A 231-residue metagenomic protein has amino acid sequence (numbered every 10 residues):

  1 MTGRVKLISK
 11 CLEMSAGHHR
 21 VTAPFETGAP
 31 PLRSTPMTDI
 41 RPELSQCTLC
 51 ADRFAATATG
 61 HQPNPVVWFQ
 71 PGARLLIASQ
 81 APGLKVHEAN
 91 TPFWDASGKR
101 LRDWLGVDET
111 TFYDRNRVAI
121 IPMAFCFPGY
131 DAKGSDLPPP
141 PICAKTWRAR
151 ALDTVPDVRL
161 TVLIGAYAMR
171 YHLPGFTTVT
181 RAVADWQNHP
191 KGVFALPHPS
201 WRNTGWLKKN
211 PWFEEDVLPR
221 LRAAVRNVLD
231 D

Functional and structural regions predicted by a protein language model:
M1-I8: Extreme N-terminal basic, low-complexity initiation segments that serve as generic localization/processing leaders
H18-H19: Intrinsic-disorder-associated, low-complexity terminal segments enriched in Asp/Asn/His/Tyr and depleted of Lys/Arg
G28: Catalytic cores of nucleic-acid ligases and guanylyltransferases
S34-L229: A polyanion-binding, active-site-adjacent surface
